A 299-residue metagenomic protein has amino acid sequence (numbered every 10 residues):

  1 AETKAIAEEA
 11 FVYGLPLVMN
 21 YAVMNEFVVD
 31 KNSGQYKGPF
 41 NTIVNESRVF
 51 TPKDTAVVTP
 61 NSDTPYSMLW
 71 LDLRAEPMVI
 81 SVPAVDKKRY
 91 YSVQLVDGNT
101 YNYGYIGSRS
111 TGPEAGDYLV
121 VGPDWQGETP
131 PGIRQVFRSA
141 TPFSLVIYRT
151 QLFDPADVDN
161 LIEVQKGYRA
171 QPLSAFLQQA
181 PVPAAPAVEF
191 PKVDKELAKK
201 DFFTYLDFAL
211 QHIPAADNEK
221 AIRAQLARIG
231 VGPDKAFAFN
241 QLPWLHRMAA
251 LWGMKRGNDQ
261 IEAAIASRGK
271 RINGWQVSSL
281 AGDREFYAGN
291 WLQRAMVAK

Functional and structural regions predicted by a protein language model:
A1-K299: A compositional/structural signature for long, glycine/proline-rich flexible linkers and loops on extracytoplasmic
